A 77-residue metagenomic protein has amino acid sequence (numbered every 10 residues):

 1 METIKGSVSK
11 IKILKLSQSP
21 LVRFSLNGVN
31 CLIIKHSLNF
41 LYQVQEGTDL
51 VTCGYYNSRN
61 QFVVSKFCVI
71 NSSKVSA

Functional and structural regions predicted by a protein language model:
M1-L16: Structural detector for short beta-strands of small beta-barrel domains
M1-T3, S19-L21, G47-D49: A general secondary-structure signal for short beta-strands and their flanking turns/coil in non-transmembrane regions
E2-I4, L26, F62-S65: Residue-level detection of beta-strand scaffold positions
V8, G54-Y56: Hydrophobic beta-strand positions in extracellular immunoglobulin-like domains
I13-I34: OB-fold (S1/OB) nucleic-acid-binding surfaces
R23-G28, T52, N60-Q61: A generic hydrophobic-segment detector
S37-C53: Short nucleic-acid-contacting surface segments enriched for D/E, G, S/T with interspersed K/R
Y56-A77: OB-fold/S1-family single-stranded nucleic acid-binding modules
